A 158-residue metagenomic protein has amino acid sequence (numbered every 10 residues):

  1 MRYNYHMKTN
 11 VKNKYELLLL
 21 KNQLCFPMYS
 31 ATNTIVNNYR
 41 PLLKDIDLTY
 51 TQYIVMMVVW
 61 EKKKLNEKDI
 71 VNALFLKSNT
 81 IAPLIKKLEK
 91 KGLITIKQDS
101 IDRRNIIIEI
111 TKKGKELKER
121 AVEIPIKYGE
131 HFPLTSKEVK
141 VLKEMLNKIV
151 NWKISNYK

Functional and structural regions predicted by a protein language model:
M1-E16, L134-K158: C-terminal regulatory/oligomerization modules of transcriptional regulators
M1-I46: N-terminal leader segment of winged-helix/HTH proteins
F26, N33, N37-K77: N-terminal helix-turn-helix DNA-binding core of bacterial DNA-binding proteins
A31, I35-N38, L74, L117-P133 (+1 more regions): Alpha-helical linker/hinge and terminal dimerization helices associated with HTH transcriptional regulators
E67-K68, N79, K86, I106: Residues within helix-turn-helix
K86-E144: Charged, amphipathic alpha-helical coiled-coil/dimerization segments
